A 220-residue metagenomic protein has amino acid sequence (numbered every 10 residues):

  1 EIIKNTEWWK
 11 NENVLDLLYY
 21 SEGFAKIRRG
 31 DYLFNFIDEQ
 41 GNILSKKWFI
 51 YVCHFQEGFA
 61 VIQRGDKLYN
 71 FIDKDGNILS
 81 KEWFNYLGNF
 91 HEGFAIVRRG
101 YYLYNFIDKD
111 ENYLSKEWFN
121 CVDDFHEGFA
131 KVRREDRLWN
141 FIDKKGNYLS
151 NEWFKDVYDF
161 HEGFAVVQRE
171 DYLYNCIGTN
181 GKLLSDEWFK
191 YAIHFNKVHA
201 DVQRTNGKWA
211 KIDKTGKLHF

Functional and structural regions predicted by a protein language model:
E1-F220: Residue-level detector of conserved, function-critical positions
